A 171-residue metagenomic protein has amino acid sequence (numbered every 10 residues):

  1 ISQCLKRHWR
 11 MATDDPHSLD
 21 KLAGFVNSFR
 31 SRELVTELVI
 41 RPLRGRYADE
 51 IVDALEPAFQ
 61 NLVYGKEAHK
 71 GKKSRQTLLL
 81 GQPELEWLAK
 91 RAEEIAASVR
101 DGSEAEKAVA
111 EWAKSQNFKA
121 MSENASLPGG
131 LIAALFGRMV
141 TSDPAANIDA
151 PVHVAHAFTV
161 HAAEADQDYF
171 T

Functional and structural regions predicted by a protein language model:
I1-R10: Active/ligand-binding-proximal structured segments within catalytic/core domains that scaffold catalytic residues
D14-T171: RAMP-family (Cas7-like) RNA-binding scaffold and associated basic/acidic loop-rich RNA-contact surfaces
